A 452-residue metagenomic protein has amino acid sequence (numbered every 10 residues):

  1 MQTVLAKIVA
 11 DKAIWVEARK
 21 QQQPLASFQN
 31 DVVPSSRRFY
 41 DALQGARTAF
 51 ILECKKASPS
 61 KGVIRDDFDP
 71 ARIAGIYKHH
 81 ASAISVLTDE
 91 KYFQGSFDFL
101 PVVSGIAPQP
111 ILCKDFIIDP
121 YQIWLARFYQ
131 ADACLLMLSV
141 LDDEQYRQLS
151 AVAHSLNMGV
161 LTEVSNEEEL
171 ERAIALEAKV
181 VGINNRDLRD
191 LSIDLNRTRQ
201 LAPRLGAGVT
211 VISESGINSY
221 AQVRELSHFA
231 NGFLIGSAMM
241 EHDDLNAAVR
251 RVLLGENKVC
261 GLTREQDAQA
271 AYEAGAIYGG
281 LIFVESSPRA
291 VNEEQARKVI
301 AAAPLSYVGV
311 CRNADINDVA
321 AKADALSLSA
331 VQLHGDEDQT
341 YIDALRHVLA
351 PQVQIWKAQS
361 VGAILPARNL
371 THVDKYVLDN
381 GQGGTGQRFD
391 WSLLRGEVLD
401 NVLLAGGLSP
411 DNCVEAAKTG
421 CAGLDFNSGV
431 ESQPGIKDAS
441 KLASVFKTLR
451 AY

Functional and structural regions predicted by a protein language model:
M1-R65: An N-cap/entry alpha-helix motif that binds or orients negatively charged groups
I8, L52, Y77, I84 (+14 more regions): Conserved, mostly hydrophobic/aromatic
F50-C54, I84-V86, I111-K114, C134-L136 (+12 more regions): Hydrophobic faces of well-ordered beta-strands that scaffold small-molecule active sites in alpha/beta enzyme cores
S60-H154, L161, E169-R172, T198-L201 (+1 more regions): N-terminal active-site wall of soluble small-molecule enzyme domains
I118-Q130, S165-L176, S213-I235, M240 (+5 more regions): Catalytic cores of alpha/beta
F128-E144, G182-S192, F229-V252, A276-P288 (+3 more regions): Glycine-rich phosphate-binding active-site loops on the catalytic face of alpha/beta enzymes
A178-K258, Y376-C413, A422-D425: Active-site/ligand-binding-proximal alpha/beta "capping" segment
L195-L205, S227, M239-C260, E293-A302 (+3 more regions): C-terminal helical cap(s) of enzyme catalytic domains, especially alpha/beta-barrels
